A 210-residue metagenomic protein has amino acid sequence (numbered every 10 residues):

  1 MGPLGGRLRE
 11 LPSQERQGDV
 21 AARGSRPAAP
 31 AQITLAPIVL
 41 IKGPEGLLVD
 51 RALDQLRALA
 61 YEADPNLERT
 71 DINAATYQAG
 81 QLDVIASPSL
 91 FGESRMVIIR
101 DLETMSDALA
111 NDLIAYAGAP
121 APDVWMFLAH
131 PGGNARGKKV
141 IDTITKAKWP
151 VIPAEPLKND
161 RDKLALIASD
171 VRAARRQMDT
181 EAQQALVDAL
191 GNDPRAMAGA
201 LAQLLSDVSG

Functional and structural regions predicted by a protein language model:
M1-G210: Conserved beta/loop motifs at nucleotide-recognition and modification sites
